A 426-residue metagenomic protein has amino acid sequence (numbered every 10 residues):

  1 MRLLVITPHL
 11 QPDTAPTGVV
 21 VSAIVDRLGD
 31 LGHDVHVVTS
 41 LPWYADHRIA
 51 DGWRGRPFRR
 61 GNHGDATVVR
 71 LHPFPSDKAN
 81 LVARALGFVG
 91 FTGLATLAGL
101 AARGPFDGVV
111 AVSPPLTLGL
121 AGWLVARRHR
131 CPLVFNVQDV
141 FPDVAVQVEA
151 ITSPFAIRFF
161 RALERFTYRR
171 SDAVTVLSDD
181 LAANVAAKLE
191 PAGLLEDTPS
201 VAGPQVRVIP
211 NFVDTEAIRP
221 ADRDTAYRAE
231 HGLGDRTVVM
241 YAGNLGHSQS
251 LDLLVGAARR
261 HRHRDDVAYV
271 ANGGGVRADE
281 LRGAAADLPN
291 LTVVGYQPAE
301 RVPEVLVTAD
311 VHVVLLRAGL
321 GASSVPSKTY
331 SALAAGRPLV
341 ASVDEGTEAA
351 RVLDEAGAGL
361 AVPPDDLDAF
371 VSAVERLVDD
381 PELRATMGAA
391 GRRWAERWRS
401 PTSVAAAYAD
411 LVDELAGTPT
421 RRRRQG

Functional and structural regions predicted by a protein language model:
M1-G64, T402, T420, R424-G426: N-terminal subdomain of nucleotide-sugar transferases
L41, D180, F212: Carbohydrate-associated surface elements
W53-R59, E190-D197, R219-G232: A short helix/loop element that forms part of the nucleotide-sugar donor recognition site in Leloir-type
L100, T117-L120, L124-R128, P154-V176: Membrane-proximal helix-turn-helix segments that form the acceptor-binding/catalytic region of lipid-linked
V213, L233-Q249, V255-R259, V270: Conserved donor-binding/catalytic core segment of Leloir-type glycosyltransferases
Q249, Y296-V307, H312-L333, L339-R351: Nucleotide-sugar-dependent
R264-D266, A278-P303: Nucleotide-activated donor-binding/catalytic signature segment of Leloir-type glycosyltransferases, i.e., the conserved
D365, A369, P381-V412: A charged, aromatic-enriched C-terminal amphipathic alpha-helix characteristic of glycosyltransferases across folds
